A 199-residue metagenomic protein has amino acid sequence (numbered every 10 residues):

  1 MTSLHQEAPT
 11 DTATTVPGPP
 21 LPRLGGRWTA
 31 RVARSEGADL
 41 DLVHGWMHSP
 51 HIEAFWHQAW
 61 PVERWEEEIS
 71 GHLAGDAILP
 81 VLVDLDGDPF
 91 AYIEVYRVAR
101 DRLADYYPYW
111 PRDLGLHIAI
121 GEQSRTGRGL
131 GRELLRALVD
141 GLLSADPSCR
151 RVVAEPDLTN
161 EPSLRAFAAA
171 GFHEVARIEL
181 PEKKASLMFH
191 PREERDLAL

Functional and structural regions predicted by a protein language model:
M1-G37, D196-L199: Conserved N-terminal entry element of GNAT/NAT acetyltransferase domains
G45-A59: Helix-loop element at the rim of GNAT/NAT acetyltransferase active sites that forms part of the acceptor-substrate
S70-G115, Q123: Acetyl-CoA-dependent GNAT
R112, L180-L199: C-terminal "cap" of GNAT-fold acetyltransferases
L116-G129, D157: A short, internal acetyl-CoA/4′-phosphopantetheine-binding micro-motif in the GNAT/acyltransferase core
G127-L142, R165, A169: Conserved acetyl-CoA-binding loop-helix of GNAT-fold acetyltransferases
L142-E155: Conserved GNAT acetyl-CoA-binding A-motif
V152-L164, P181: Conserved beta-strand-loop-alpha-helix junction that forms the acyl-donor binding cleft
